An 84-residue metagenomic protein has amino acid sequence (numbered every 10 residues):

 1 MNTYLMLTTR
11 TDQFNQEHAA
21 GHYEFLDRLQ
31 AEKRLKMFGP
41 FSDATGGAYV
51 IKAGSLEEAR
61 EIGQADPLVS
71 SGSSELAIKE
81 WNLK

Functional and structural regions predicted by a protein language model:
M1-K84: Conserved, structured core segments of small domains
